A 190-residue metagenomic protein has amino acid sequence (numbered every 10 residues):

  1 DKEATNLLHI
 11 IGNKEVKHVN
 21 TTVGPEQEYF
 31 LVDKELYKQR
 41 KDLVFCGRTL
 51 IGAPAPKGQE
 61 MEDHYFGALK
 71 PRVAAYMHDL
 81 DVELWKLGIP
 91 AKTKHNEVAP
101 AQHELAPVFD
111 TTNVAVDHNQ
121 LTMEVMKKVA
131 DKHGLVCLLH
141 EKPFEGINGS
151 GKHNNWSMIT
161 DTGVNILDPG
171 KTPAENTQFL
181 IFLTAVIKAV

Functional and structural regions predicted by a protein language model:
D1-L139, F144-V190: Glycine-rich, acidic/polar active-site loops that bind/position phosphate-bearing ligands
